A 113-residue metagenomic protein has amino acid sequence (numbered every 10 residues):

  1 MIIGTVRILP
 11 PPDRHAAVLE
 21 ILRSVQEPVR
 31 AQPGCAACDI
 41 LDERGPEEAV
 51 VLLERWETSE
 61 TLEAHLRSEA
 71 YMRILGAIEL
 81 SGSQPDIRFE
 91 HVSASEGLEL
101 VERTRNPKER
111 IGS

Functional and structural regions predicted by a protein language model:
M1-I2, A16-A17, P33-G34: Short, flexible segments with low predicted structural confidence
I2-I8, D39-L66: Short, well-ordered beta-strand segments in beta-rich or mixed alpha/beta enzyme and ligand-binding folds
I8-L9, A31, S83, R105: Selective for proline/serine-rich intrinsically disordered segments in cytosolic/nuclear regulatory regions
L9-V18: Short, surface-exposed ligand-recognition loops at beta-strand->loop->(often short) alpha-helix junctions that present
H15, E47, S59, S68-M72 (+1 more regions): Alpha-helix N-cap/helix-start and coil->helix boundary motif
S24, P28-A36, R55-F89: An amphipathic, aromatic/His-enriched active-site/gating alpha helix that lines ligand/cofactor pockets
I40-E48, L75-S113: Glycine-rich beta-strand-turn "strand-cap" elements at beta-sheet edges
